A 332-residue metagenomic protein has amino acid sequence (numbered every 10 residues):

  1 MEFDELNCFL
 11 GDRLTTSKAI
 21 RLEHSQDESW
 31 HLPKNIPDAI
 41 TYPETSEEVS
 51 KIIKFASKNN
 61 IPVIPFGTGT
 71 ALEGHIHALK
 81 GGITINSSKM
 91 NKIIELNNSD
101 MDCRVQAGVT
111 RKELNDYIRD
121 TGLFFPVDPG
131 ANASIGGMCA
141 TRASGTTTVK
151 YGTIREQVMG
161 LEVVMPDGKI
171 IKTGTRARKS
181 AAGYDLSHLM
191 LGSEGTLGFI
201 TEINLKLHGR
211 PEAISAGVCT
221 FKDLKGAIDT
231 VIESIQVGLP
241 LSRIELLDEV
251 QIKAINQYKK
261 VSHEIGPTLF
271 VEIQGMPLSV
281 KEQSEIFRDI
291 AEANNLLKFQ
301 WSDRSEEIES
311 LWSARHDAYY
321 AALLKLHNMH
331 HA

Functional and structural regions predicted by a protein language model:
M1-K54, T70-M101, Q251-K259, R304-H331: N-terminal flexible segment immediately upstream of the FAD-binding catalytic core in FAD-dependent oxidoreductases
E2-R13, K51-N59, Y117, T121 (+2 more regions): Generic non-transmembrane alpha-helical segments
T16-Q26, G209, S215, T220 (+1 more regions): C-terminal substrate-recognition/cap domain of FAD-linked oxidoreductases
S46-V49, M90, R111, L224 (+1 more regions): Residues at or immediately preceding the N-termini of alpha-helices
G67-T70, G130, L246-E249: Short, ordered loop/turn segments at secondary-structure junctions
A71-H77, I83-S87, T196-N204, P277-F287 (+2 more regions): Short, acidic (Asp/Glu-rich) active-site segment that either coordinates a divalent metal cofactor
K92-E245: FAD-binding subdomain of flavoenzyme oxidoreductases
